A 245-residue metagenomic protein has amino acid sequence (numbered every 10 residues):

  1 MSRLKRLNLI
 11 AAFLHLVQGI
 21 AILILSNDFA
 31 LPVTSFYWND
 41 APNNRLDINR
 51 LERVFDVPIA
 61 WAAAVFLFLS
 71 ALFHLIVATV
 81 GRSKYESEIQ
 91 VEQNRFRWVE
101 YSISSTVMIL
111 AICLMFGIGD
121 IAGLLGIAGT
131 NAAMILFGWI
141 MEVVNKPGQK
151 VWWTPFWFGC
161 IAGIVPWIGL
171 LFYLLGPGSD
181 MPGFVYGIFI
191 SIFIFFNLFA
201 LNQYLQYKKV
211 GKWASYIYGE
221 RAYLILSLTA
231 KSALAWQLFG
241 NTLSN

Functional and structural regions predicted by a protein language model:
M1-F13, V17-N94, V107-N245: Polytopic alpha-helical membrane-helix bundles and their juxtamembrane interface segments in multi-pass membrane
F96-S105: Short hydrophobic alpha-helical membrane-embedded segments
